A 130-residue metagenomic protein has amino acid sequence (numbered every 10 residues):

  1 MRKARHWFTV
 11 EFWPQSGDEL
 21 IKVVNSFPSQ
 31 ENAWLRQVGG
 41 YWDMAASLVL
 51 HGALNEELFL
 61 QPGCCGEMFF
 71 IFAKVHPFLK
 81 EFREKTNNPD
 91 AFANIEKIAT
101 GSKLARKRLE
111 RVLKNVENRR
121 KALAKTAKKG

Functional and structural regions predicted by a protein language model:
M1-G130: Acidic, Ser/Pro/Thr-rich low-complexity regulatory regions and the short amphipathic helical interaction modules they
